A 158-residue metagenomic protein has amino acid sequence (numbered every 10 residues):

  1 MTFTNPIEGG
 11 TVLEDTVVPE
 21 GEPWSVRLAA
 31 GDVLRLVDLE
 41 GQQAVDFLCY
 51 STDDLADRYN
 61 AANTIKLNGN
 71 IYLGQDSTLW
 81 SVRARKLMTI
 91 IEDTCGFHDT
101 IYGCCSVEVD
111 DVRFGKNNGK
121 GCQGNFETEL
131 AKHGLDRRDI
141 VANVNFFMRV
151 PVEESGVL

Functional and structural regions predicted by a protein language model:
M1-L158: Acidic, Ser/Thr/Pro
